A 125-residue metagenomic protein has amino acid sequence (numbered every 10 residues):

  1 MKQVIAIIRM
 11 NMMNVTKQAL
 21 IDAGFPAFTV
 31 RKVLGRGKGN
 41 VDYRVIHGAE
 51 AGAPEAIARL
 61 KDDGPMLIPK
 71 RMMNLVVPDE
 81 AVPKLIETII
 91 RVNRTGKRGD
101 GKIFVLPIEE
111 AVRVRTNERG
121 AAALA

Functional and structural regions predicted by a protein language model:
M1-A125: Positively charged, small/polar-rich N-terminal and surface patches that mediate targeting and assembly and bind
